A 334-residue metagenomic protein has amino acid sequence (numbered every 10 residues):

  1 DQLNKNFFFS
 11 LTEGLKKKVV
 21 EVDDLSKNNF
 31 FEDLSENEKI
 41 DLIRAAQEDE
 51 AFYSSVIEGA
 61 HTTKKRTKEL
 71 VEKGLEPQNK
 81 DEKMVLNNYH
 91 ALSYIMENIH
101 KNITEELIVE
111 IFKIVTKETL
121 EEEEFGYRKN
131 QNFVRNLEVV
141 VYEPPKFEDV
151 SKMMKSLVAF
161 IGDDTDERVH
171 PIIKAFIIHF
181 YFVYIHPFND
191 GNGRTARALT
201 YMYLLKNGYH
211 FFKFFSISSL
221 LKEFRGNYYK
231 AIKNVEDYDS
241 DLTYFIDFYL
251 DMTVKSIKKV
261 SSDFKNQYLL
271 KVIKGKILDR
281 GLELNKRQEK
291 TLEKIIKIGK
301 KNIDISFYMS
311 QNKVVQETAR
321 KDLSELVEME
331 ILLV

Functional and structural regions predicted by a protein language model:
D1-V334: FIC/Doc superfamily catalytic core
